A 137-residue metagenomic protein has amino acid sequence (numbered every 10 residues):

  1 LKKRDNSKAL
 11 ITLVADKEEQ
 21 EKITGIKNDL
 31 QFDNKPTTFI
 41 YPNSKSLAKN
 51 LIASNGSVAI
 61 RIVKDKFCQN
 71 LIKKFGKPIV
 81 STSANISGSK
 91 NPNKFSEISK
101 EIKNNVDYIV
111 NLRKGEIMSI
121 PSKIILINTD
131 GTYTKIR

Functional and structural regions predicted by a protein language model:
L1-R137: Active-site-adjacent structural elements in enzyme catalytic cores
